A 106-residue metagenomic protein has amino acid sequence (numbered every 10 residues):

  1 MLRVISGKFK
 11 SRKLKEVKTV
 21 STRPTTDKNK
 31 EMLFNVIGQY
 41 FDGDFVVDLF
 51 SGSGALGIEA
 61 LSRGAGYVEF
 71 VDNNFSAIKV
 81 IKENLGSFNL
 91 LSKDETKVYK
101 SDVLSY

Functional and structural regions predicted by a protein language model:
M1-Y106: Class I S-adenosyl-L-methionine-dependent methyltransferase catalytic core
